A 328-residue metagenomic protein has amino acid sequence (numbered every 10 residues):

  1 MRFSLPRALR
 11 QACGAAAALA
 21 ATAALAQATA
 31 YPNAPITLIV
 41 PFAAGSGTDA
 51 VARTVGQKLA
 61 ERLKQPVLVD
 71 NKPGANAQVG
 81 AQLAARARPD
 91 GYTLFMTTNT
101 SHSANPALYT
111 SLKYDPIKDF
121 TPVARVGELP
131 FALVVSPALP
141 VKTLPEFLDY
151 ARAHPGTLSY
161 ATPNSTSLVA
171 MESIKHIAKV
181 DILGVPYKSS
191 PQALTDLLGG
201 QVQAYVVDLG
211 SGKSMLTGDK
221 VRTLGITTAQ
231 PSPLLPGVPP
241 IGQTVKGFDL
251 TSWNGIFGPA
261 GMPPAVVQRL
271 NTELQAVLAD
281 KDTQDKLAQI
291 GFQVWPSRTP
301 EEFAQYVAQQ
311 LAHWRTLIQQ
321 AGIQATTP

Functional and structural regions predicted by a protein language model:
R2-A16: Bacterial N-terminal signal peptides that target proteins for export
A17-A26: Hydrophobic h-region of N-terminal signal peptides that target proteins for export in Gram-negative bacteria
A26-K118, G156-T157, T166-S167, K179-Q203 (+3 more regions): N-terminal (or domain-start) structured segment
N33-P35, I177, P264-P328: An extracytoplasmic/periplasmic, membrane-proximal ligand-sensing/linker region
R86-Y92, A107-Q192, I241, W253-K286: Hinge/capping helix and adjacent helix->loop/strand transition within the periplasmic-binding protein
G91-T97, S159-A161, Q203-D208, R222-G225 (+1 more regions): Paired acidic/hydrophobic, glycine-rich loop segments that form the ligand-binding mouth/hinge of periplasmic-binding
S101-S111, L168, E172-I177, A204-G237: A ligand-binding cleft/hinge motif common to bilobed small-molecule-binding domains
E128, G212-D280, Q284, Q309-A312 (+1 more regions): C-terminal lobe and pocket-closing loops of periplasmic/extracytoplasmic Venus-flytrap solute-binding proteins
